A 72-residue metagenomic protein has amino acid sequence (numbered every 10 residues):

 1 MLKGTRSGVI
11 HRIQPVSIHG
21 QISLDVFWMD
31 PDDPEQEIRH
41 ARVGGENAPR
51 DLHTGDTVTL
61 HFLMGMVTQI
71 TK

Functional and structural regions predicted by a protein language model:
M1-V9: Short coil-to-beta-strand transition motifs
I13-P15, I70: Residue-level recognition of beta-strand microenvironments
V16, H61-L63: Short beta-strand micro-motifs enriched in acidic
S17-M29: Short aromatic-glycine-enriched beta-strand elements
E35-E46: Short, structured beta-strand/loop micro-motifs enriched in basic residues and often containing a Trp
G44-H61: Short nucleic-acid-contacting surface segments enriched for D/E, G, S/T with interspersed K/R
L63-K72: Short, Lys/Arg- and Gly-enriched loop/turn segments at beta-strand edges
